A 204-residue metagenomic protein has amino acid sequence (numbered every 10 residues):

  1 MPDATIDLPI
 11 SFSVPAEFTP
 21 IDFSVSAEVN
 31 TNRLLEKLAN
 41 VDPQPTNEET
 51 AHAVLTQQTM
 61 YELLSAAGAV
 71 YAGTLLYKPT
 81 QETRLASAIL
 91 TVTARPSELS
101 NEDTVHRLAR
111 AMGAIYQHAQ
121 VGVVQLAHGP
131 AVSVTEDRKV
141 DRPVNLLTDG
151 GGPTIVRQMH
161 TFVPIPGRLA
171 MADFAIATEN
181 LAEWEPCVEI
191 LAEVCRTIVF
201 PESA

Functional and structural regions predicted by a protein language model:
M1-S13, V105-L108: Short aromatic-glycine motifs in intrinsically disordered, low-complexity regions
A4, F23-A27, Q58-A72: Soluble extramembrane domains of integral membrane proteins
L8-S26: Proline-anchored loop/turn motifs at beta-strand termini and strand-loop-strand connectors
F18, D173-A204: Surface-exposed amphipathic alpha-helical segments
N30-L63, E136-G152: Mixed-charge, low-complexity intrinsically disordered segments
Y61-T161: Signature of long, low-cysteine stretches enriched in small and polar/charged residues
A88-V92, L169-T178: Short, well-ordered beta-strand elements
F162-L169: Short glycine/proline-enriched loop/turn "hinge" motifs that connect secondary-structure elements and lie
